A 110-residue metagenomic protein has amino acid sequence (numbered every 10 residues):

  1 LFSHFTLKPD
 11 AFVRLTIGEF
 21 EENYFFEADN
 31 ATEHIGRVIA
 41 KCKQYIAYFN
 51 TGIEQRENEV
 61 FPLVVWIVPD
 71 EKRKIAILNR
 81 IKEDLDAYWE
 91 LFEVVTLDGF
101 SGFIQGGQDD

Functional and structural regions predicted by a protein language model:
L1-E22, H34-R37: Active-site metal-binding core of divalent-cation-utilizing nuclease and nuclease-like domains
T32-A40, N50-D110: Non-catalytic C-terminal interaction segments of nucleic acid-processing enzymes
